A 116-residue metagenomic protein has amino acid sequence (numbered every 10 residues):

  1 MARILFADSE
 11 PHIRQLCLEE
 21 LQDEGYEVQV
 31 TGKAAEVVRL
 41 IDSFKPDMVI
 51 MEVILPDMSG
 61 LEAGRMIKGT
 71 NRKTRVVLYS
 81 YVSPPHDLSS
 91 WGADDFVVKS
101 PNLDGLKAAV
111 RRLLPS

Functional and structural regions predicted by a protein language model:
Q15-D23: Charged docking surfaces used in two-component/phosphorelay signaling
G25-K33, L40: Short hydrophobic/Thr-rich beta-strand motif most characteristic of the beta2 strand and flanking loop of CheY-like
K33, S59-E62: Acidic catalytic/metal-coordinating carboxylates
R39, L61-R72: Short amphipathic alpha-helix used as the core "switch/output" element in two-component signaling
E52: Active-site residues of response regulator receiver
P56: The feature encodes the CheY-like receiver
P101-L114: C-terminal output helix
